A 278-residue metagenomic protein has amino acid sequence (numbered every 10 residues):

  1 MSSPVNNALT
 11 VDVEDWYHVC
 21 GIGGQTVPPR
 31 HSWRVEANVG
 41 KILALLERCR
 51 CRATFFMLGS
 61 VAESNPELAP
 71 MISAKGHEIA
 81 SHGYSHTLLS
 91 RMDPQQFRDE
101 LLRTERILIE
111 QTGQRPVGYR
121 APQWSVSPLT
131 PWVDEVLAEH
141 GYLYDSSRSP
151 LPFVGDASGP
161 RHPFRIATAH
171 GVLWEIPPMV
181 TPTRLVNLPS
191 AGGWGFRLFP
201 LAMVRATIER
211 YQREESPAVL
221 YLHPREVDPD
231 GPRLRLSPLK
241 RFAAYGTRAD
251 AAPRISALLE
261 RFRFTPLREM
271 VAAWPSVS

Functional and structural regions predicted by a protein language model:
S2-E78: Active-site beta->alpha N-cap acidic-glycine motif
T10-V13, A80, R120, Y221: Generic enzyme active-site microenvironment
W16-G21, R184-V186, P229-L234: Short acidic/His/Gly/Ser-rich catalytic and metal-binding motifs that mark active-site loops of diverse hydrolases
S32, E36, P94-L102, L201 (+2 more regions): Non-membrane alpha-helical structural segments and their capping/turn regions in soluble enzymes
V39-L43, P66-P70, R98-E105, D134 (+2 more regions): Generic structural signal for well-ordered alpha-helices, preferentially at hydrophobic/aromatic core positions
R48-C49, F199-S278: C-terminal domain-boundary segment and adjacent tail
C49-T130, Y142, S147-V154, G171 (+1 more regions): Metal-dependent polysaccharide deacetylase catalytic core of the NodB/CE4 family, i.e., the active-site-bearing domain
Q114-R115, A121-Y221: Active-site-adjacent pocket scaffolds in enzyme catalytic domains
